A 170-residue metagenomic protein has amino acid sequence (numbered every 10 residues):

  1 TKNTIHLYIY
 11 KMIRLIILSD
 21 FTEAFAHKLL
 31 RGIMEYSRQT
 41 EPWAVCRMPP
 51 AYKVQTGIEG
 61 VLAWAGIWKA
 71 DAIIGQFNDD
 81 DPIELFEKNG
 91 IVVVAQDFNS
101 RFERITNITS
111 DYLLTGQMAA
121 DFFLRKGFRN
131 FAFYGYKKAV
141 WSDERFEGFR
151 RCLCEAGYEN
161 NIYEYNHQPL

Functional and structural regions predicted by a protein language model:
T1-A72, P82-L170: Bacterial carbohydrate/catabolite-sensing allosteric modules
G75: Redox-cofactor binding/interface segments in oxidoreductases and associated redox assembly factors
D79: Short glycine-rich anion-binding loops that position phosphate/pyrophosphate groups of nucleotides and phosphorylated
